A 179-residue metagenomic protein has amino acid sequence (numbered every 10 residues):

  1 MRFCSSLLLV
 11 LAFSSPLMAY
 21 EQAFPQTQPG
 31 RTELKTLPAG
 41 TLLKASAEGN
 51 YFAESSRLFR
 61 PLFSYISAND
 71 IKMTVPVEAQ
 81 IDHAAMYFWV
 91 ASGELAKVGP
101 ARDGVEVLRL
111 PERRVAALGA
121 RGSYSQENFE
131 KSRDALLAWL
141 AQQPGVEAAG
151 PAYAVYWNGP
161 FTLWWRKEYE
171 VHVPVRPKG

Functional and structural regions predicted by a protein language model:
R2-G179: A solvent-exposed interaction/effector surface
